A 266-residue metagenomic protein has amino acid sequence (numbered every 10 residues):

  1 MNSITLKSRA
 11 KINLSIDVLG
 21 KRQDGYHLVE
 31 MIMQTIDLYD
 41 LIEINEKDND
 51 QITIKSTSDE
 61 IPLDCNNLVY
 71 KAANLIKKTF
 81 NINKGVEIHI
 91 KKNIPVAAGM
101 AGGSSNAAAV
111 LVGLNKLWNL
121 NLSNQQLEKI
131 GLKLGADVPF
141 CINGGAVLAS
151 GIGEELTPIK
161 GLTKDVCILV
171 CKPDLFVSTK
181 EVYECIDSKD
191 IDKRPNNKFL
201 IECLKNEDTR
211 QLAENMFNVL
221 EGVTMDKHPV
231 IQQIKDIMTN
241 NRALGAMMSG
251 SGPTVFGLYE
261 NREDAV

Functional and structural regions predicted by a protein language model:
M1-A98, K116, L120-Q125, K172-L175: ATP-binding N-lobe of GHMP and related small-molecule kinases
N2-I4, N261-V266: Conserved glycine-rich phosphate/nucleotide-binding loop and adjacent Mg2+-coordinating catalytic segment
D48-P62, V110, N206-F217: Short, basic/glycine-rich phosphate-binding loops at helix/coil junctions that contact nucleotide phosphates
H89-W118, A136, L244-Y259: Glycine/serine-rich anion-binding loops at beta->alpha junctions that coordinate negatively charged ligand groups
A107, L111-L148, E155: Contiguous, small/hydrophobic- and glycine-enriched helical/loop subdomains that border and often "cap" functional
N143, L148-G245, E260-E263: Conserved, helical-rich catalytic subdomain that frames metal- and/or nucleotide-binding sites in enzyme alpha/beta
